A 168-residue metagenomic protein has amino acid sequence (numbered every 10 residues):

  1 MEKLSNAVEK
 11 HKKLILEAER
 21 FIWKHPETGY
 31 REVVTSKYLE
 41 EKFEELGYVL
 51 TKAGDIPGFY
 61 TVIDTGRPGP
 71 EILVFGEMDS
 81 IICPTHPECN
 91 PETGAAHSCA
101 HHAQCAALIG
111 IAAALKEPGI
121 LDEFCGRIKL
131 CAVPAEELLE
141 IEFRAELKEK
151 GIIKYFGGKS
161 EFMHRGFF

Functional and structural regions predicted by a protein language model:
E2-S98, H102-K129, P134-L139: Acidic/His- and Gly-rich active-site-bordering loop/insert found across diverse amide/peptide-bond hydrolases
P134-F168: Fold-level recognition of mixed alpha/beta catalytic cores in primary-metabolism enzymes, strongest
